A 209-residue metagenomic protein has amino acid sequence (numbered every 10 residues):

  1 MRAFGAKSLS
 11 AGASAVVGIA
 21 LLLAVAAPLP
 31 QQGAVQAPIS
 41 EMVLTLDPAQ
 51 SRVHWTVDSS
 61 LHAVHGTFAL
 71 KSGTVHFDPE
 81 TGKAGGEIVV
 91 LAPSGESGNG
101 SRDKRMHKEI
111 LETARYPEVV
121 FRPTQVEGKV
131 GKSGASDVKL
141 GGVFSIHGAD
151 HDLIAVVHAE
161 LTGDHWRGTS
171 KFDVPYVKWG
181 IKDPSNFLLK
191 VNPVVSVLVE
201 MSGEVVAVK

Functional and structural regions predicted by a protein language model:
M1-S8: N-terminal secretory signal peptides that target proteins for export/translocation
G12-A24: Bacterial N-terminal signal peptides
A27-K209: Low-complexity, acidic/polar, glycine-enriched regions of mature
